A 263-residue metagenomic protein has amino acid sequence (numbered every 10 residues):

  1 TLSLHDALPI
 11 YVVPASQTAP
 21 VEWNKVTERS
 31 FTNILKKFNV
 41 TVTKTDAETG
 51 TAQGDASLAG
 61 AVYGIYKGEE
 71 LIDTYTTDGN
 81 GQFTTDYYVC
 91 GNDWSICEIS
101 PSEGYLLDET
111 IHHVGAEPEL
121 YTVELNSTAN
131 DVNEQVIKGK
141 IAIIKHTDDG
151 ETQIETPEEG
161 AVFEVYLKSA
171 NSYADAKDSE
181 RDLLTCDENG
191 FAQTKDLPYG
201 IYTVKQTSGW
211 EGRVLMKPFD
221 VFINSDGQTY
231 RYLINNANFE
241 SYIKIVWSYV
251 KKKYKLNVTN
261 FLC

Functional and structural regions predicted by a protein language model:
T1-D6: Positively charged, low-complexity/disordered segments
A7-C263: Solvent-exposed loop/turn and edge beta-strand elements of beta-rich ligand-binding domains
